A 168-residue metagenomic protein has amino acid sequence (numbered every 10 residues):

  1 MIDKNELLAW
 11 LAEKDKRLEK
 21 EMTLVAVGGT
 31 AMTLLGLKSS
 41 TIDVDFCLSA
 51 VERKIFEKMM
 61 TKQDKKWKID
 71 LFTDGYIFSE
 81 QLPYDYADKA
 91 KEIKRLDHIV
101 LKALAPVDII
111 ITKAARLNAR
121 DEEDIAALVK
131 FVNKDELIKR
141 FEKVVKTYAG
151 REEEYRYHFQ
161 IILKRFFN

Functional and structural regions predicted by a protein language model:
M1-N168: Compositionally biased terminal segments of proteins
